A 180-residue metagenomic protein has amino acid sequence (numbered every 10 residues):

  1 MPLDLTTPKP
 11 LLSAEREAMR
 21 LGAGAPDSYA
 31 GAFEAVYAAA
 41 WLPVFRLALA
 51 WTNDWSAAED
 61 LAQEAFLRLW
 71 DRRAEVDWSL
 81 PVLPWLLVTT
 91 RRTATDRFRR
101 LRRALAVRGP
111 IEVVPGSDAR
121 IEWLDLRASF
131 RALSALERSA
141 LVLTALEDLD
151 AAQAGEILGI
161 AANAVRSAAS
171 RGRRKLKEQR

Functional and structural regions predicted by a protein language model:
L5-E17, D96, R103-A128, D150: Internal acidic/polar
M19-A25, A35, D125-L133: Short amphipathic alpha-helical boundary/capping segments
G22-R46, S56-E59, W70: A short, charge-rich alpha-helical start-of-domain segment used by transcription regulators
R46, D60-L67, D71, L80-R92: Structural recognition of an alpha-helix C-terminal capping motif at a helix-to-coil junction
D71-W78, V88-G109, A119: Arg/Lys-rich amphipathic alpha helix in sigma70-family domain 2
R91, T95, L158-R180: DNA-recognition helix of helix-turn-helix
R120, F130-R138: Short helix-coil-helix linker/hinge
A140-T144: A short pre-motif secondary-structure segment
